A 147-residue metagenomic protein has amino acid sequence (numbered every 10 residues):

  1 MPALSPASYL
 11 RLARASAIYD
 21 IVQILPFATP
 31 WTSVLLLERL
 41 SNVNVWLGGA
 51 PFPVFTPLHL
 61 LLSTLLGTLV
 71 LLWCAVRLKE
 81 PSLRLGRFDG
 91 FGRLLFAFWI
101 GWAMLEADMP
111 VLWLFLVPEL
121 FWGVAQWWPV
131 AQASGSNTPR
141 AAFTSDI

Functional and structural regions predicted by a protein language model:
M1-P26: Cytosolic juxtamembrane helix and N-cap/initiation of the first transmembrane helix
L12-A15, Y19, L62-L65, F88 (+1 more regions): Physicochemical signature of membrane-embedded alpha-helices that form the seven-helix bundle of GPCRs, emphasizing
Y19-S63: Hydrophobic transmembrane helix segments
L47-F55, L72-R84: Short juxtamembrane and helix-loop transition motifs at transmembrane-helix boundaries in membrane proteins
L60-C74: Alpha-helical transmembrane segments of helical membrane proteins, especially in multi-pass transport, channel
G67-T68, V76, L85-W102, L120-A125: Hydrophobic alpha-helical membrane segments
K79-R87, F98-L116, V130-S134: Membrane-helix boundary connector in multi-pass membrane proteins
L120-A141, D146-I147: Membrane-water interface at the C-terminal end of transmembrane alpha helices
